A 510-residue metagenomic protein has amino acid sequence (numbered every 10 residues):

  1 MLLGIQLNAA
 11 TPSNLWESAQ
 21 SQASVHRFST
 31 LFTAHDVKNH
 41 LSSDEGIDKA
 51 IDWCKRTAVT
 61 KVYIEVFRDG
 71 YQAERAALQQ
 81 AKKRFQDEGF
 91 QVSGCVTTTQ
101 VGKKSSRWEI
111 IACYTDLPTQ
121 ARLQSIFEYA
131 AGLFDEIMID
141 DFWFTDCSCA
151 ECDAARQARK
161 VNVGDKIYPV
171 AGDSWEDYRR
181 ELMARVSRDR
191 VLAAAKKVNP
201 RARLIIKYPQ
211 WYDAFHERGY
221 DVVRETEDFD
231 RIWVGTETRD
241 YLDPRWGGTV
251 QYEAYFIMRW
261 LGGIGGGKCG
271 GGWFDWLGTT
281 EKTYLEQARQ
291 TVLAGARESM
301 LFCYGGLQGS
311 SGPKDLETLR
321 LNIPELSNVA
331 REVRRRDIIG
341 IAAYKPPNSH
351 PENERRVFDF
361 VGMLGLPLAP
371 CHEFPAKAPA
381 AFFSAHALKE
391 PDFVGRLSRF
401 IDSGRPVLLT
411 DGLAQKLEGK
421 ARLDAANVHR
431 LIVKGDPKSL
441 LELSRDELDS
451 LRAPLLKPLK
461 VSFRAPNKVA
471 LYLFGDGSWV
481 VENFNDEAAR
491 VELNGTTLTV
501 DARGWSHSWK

Functional and structural regions predicted by a protein language model:
M1-N8: Bacterial N-terminal signal peptides
S13, S105, D135, D141 (+5 more regions): Hydrophobic targeting/anchoring helices
F28, A34-H40, A50-R56, A76 (+4 more regions): Polysaccharide-binding and catalytic clefts of secreted carbohydrate-active enzymes
F32-D36, V66-R68, T97, D140-F142 (+9 more regions): Structural motif
D44-I51, F358-A378, A385-L388: A short, well-structured beta->alpha microelement
E45-D69, Y129-I137, I232, A288-S299 (+2 more regions): Catalytic domains of carbohydrate-active enzymes, especially glycoside hydrolases
R84-W108: Substrate-binding cleft and catalytic face of glycoside hydrolase catalytic domains, especially the flexible beta-alpha
G362, H372, S384-K510: A conserved amphipathic helix/loop scaffold that creates a polar/acidic microenvironment used either to coordinate
